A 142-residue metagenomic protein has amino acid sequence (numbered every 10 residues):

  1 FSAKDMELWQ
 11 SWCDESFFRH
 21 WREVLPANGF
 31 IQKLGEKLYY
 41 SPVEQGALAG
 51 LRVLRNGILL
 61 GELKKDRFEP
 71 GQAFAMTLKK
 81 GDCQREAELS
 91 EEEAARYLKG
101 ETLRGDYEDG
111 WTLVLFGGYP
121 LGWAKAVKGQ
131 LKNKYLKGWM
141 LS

Functional and structural regions predicted by a protein language model:
F1-S142: Polybasic, low-complexity RNA-engagement segments
